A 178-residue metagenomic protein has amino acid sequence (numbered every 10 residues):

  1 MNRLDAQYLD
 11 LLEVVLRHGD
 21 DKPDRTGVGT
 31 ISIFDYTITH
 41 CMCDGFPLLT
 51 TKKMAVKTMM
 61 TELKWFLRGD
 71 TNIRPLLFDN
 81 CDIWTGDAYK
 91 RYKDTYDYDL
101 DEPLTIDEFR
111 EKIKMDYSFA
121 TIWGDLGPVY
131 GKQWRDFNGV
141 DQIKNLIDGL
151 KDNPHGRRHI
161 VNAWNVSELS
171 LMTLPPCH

Functional and structural regions predicted by a protein language model:
M1-H178: Terminal, non-catalytic protein-protein interaction segments that mediate quaternary/complex assembly
